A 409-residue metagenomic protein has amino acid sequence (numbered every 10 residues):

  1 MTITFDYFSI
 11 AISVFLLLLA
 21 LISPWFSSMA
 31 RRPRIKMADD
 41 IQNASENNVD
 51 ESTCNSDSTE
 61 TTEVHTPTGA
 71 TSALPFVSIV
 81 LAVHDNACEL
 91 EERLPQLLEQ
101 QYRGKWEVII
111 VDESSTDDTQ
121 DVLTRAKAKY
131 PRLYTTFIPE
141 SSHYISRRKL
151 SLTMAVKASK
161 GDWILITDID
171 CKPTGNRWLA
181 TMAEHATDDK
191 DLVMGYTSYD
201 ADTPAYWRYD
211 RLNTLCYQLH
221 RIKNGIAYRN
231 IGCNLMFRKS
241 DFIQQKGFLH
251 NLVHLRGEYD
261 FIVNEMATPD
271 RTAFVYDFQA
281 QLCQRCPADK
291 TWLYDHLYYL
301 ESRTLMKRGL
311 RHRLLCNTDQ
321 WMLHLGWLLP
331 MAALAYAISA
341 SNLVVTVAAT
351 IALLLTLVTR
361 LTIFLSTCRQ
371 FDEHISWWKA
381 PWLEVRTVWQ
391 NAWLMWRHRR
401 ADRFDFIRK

Functional and structural regions predicted by a protein language model:
M1-T68, F364: N-terminal membrane-anchoring/stem segments of glycan-assembly enzymes
P75-S78, E107: Cell-envelope/extracellular polymer assembly enzymes that use nucleotide-activated donors
P95-K105: Short, acidic, metal-binding catalytic loop of nucleotide-sugar glycosyltransferases
D112-V122, E140, C171-K172: A conserved acidic beta->alpha catalytic loop
F137-E140, R147, S151, A155 (+4 more regions): Long helical/loop segments within the catalytic core of UDP-sugar-dependent glycosyltransferases, especially the large
I164: Short aromatic/hydrophobic "clamp" motif used to bind/position activated sugar donors
A186, L192-M194, S198-C216, I243 (+1 more regions): Catalytic donor/gating beta->alpha subdomain of glycosyltransferases that bind UDP-sugars
M322-F404: Membrane-embedded multi-pass helical conduit in multi-pass membrane proteins, especially envelope-biosynthetic
